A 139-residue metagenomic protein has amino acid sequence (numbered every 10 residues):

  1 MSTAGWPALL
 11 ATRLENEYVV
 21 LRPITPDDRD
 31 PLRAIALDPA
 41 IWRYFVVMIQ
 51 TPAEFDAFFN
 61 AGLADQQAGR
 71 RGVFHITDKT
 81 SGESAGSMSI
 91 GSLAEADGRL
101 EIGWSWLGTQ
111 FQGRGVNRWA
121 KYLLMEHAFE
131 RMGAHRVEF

Functional and structural regions predicted by a protein language model:
M1-R114, H127, R131: GNAT-family acyltransferases
G108-Y122, R136-V137: Conserved glycine-rich acetyl-CoA-binding loop
E130-F139: Conserved GNAT acetyl-CoA-binding A-motif
